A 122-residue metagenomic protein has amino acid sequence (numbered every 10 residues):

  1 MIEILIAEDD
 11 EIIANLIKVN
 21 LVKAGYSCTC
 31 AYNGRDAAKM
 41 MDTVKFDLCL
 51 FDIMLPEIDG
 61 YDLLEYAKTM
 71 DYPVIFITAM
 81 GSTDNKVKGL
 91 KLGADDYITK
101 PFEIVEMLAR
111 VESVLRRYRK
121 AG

Functional and structural regions predicted by a protein language model:
M1-K120: N-terminal/domain-start alpha-helical segments
